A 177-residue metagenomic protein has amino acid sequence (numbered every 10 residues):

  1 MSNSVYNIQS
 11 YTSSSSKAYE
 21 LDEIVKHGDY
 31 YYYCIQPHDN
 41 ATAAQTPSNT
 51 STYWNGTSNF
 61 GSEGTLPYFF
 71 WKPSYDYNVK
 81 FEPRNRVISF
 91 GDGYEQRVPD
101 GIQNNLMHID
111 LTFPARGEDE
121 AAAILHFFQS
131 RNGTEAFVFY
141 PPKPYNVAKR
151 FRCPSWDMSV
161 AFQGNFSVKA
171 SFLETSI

Functional and structural regions predicted by a protein language model:
M1-Y68, P73: Tryptophan-rich substrate-binding surfaces of secreted polymer-degrading and adhesive proteins
N3, F60-I177: Extracellular/virion structural assembly segments
